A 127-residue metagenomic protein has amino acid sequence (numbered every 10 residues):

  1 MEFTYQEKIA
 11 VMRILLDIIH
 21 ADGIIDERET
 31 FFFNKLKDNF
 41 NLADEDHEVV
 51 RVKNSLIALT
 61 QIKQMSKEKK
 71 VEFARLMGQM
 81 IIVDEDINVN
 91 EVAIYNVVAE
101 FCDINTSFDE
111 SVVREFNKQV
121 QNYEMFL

Functional and structural regions predicted by a protein language model:
M1-L127: Small-residue-enriched hydrophobic alpha-helices in membranes
